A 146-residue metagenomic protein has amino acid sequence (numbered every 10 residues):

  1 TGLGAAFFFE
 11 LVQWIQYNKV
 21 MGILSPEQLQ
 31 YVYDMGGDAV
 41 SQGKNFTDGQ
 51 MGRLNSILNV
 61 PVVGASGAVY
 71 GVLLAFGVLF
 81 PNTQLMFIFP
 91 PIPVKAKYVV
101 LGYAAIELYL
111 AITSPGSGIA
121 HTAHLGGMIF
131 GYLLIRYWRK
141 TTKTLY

Functional and structural regions predicted by a protein language model:
T1-Y146: A detector for small-residue-rich transmembrane helices and their helix-helix packing motifs
